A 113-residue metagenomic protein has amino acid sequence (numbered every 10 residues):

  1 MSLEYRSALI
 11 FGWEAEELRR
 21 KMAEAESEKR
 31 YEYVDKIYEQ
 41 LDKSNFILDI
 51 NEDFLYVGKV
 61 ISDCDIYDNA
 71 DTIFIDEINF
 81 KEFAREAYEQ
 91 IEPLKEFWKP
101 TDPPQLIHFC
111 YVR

Functional and structural regions predicted by a protein language model:
M1-P103, V112-R113: Acidic (Asp/Glu-rich) sequence patches and key acidic residues that form negatively charged surfaces used
H108-C110: Short, low-complexity polar/charged micro-motifs in intrinsically disordered terminal tails
